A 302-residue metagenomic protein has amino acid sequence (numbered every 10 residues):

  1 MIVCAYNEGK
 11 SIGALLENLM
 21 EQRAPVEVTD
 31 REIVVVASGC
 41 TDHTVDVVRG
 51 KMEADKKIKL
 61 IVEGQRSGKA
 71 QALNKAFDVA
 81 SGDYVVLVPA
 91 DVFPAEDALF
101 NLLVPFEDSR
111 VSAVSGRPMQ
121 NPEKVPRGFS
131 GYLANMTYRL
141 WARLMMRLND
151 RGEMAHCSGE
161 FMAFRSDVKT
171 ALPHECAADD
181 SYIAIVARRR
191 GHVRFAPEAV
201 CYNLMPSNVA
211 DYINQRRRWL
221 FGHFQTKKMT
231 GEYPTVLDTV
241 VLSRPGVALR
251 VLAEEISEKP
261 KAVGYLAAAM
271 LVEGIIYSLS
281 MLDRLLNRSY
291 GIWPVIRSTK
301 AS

Functional and structural regions predicted by a protein language model:
E17-T29: Short, acidic, metal-binding catalytic loop of nucleotide-sugar glycosyltransferases
N18, A37-D46, Q65, V92: A conserved acidic beta->alpha catalytic loop
R31-V34, V45-V79, R117: Conserved donor nucleotide-binding strand/loop of the catalytic core
H43, A90-V104: Acidic donor-binding/catalytic loop of UDP-sugar-dependent glycosyltransferases, especially processive GT2
I61-V62, Q71-A72, L102-V168, R217-L220: Long helical/loop segments within the catalytic core of UDP-sugar-dependent glycosyltransferases, especially the large
V85: Short aromatic/hydrophobic "clamp" motif used to bind/position activated sugar donors
F106, A113-R139, P173-V240: Catalytic donor/gating beta->alpha subdomain of glycosyltransferases that bind UDP-sugars
R218-S302: Terminal low-complexity segments of carbohydrate-biosynthetic enzymes
